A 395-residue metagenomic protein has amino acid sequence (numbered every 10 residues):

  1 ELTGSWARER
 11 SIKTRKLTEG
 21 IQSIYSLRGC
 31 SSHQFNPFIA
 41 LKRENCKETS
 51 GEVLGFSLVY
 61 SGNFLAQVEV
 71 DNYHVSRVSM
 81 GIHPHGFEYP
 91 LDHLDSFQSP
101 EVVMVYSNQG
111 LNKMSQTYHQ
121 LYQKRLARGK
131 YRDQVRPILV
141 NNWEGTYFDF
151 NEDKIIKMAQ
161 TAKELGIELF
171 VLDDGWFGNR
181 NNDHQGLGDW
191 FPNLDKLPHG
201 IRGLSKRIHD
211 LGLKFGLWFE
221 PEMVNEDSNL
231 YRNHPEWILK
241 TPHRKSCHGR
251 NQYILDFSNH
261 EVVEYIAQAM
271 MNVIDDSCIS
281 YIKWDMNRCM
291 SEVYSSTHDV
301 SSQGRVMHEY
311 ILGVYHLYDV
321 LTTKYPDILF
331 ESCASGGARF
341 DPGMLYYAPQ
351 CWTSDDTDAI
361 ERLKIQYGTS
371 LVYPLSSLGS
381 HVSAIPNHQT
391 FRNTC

Functional and structural regions predicted by a protein language model:
E1-Y122, I360: N-terminal accessory beta-strand-rich subdomains and adjacent acidic, glycine-rich linkers that precede catalytic cores
S61, M104, G145, E222 (+1 more regions): Short, glycine-/Ser/Thr-/acidic-enriched flexible segments
E101, D173-D174, L217-P221, M286 (+1 more regions): Glycine-rich, histidine-containing beta strand-loop boundary motifs that form or position
M114-H119, I155, M344-Y346: Composition- and surface-driven signal marking solvent-exposed, interaction-prone regions in large proteins
Y118-I138: Long, charged amphipathic helices and adjacent flexible linkers at domain junctions
Y131-A267, Y281: Aromatic-lined carbohydrate-binding/catalytic grooves of carbohydrate-active enzymes
Y147, G178, N193, H199 (+2 more regions): Active-site and adjacent substrate-binding regions of carbohydrate-active enzymes
N225-E264, H308-C395: Glycan-recognition surfaces
